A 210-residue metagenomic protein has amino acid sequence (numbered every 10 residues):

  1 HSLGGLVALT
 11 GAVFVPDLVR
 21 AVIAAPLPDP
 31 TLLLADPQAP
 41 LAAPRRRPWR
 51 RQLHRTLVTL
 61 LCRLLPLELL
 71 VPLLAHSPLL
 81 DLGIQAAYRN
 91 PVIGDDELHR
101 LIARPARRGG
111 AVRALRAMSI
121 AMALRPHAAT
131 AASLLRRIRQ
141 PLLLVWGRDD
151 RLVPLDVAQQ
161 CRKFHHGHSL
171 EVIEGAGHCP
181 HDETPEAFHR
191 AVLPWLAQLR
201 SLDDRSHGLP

Functional and structural regions predicted by a protein language model:
H1-A42: Conserved hydrolase catalytic core segment
L9-V13, R116, H189: Short, hydrophobic alpha-helix immediately C-terminal to the catalytic nucleophile
L33-L34, L60-R137: Conserved alpha/beta-hydrolase catalytic His-Asp/Glu region
A35-C62: A catalytic-pocket lid/entrance helix-loop region that shapes and gates access to the active site across common
L98, A131, Q140, P154-K163: Short alpha-helix in the alpha/beta-hydrolase fold that links the catalytic acid
R125, D149-V153: Acidic catalytic loop of the alpha/beta-hydrolase fold
I138, L144-W146, D150: Short beta-strand/loop motif that positions the catalytic acidic residue of the alpha/beta-hydrolase fold
H166-P210: Catalytic active-site module of serine/aspartate enzymes centered on a nucleophile-bearing elbow/loop
